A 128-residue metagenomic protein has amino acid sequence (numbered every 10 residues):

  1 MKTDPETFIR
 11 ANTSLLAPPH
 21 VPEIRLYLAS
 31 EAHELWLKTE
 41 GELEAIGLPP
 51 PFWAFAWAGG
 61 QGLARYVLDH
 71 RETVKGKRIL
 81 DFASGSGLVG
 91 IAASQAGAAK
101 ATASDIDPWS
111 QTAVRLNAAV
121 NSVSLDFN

Functional and structural regions predicted by a protein language model:
M1-W36: N-terminal auxiliary segments of SAM/dcSAM-dependent transferases
K2-D4, K38-G41, F82, I106: Domain-scale activation on soluble regions of proteins
L28, A54-W57, G76: Generic structural "secondary-structure junction" signal
E34-K38, G90-A92: Short acidic/His/Gly/Ser-rich catalytic and metal-binding motifs that mark active-site loops of diverse hydrolases
L37, A45-A54: A short glycine/serine-rich beta->alpha loop
P50-L68: Conserved SAM-binding loop and adjacent beta-strand
R65-N128: Conserved SAM/SAH cofactor-binding pocket of Class I
